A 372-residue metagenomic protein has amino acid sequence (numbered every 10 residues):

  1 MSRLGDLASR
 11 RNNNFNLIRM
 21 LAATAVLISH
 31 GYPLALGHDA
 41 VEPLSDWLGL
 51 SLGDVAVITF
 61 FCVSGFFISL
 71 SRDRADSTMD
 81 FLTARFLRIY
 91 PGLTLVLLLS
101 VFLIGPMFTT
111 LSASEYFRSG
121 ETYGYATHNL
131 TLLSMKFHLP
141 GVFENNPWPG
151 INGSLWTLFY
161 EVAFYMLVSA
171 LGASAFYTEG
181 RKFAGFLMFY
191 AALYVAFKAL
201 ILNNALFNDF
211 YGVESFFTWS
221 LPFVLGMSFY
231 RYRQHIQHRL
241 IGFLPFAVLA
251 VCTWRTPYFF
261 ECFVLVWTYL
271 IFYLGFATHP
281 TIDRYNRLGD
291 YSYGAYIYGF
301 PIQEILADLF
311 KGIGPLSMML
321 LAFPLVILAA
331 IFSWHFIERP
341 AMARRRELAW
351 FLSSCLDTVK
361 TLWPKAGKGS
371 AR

Functional and structural regions predicted by a protein language model:
M1-D6, Q303-R372: C-terminal "closing" transmembrane helix and its immediate cytosolic amphipathic cap in multi-pass membrane proteins
N12-R72, Y90-L93, A295-F300: Functionally critical transmembrane alpha-helices in membrane proteins and complexes, commonly lining
N16, A22, F60, G124-F263 (+2 more regions): Aromatic-enriched alpha-helical transmembrane segments of multi-pass intramembrane proteins
R19, D54-V57, S71-T110, S114-T131 (+7 more regions): Transmembrane alpha-helical segments and their boundary/interface "anchor" motifs in multi-pass integral membrane
L48-L50, Y90, T94-V162, W267-L274: Membrane-interface helix-loop-helix regions
S69-D76, F102-F108, A170-G180, M227-I236 (+4 more regions): Structural signal for the C-terminal ends of transmembrane alpha-helices and the immediately following loop
D73-D80, A175-K182, Y230-G242, F276-R287 (+4 more regions): Membrane-interface junctions at the ends of membrane-embedded or membrane-associated helices
V248-R339: Alpha-helical transmembrane segments of multi-pass integral membrane proteins
